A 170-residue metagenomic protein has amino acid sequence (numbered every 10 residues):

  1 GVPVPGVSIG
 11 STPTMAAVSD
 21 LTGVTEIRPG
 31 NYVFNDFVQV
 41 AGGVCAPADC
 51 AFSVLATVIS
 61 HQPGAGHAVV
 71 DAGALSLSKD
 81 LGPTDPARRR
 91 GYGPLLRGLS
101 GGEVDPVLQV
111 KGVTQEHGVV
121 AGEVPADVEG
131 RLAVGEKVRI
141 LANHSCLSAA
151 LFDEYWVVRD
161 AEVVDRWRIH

Functional and structural regions predicted by a protein language model:
G1-H170: Active-site anion/phosphate-binding pocket segments in diverse small-molecule metabolic enzymes
